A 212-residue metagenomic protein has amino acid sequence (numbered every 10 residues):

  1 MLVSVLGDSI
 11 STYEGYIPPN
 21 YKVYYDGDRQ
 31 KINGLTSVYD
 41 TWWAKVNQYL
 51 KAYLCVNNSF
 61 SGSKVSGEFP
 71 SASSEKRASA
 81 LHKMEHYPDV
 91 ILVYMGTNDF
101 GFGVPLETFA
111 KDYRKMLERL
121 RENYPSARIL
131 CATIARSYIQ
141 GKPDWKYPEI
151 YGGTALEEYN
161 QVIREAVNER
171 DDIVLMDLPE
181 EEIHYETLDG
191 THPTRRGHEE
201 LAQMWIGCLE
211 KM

Functional and structural regions predicted by a protein language model:
L2-S4, Y16-K111, T154-E157: Conserved SGNH/GDSL esterase-like catalytic core that processes O-acyl groups on lipids and polysaccharides
L6-S9, N58-S63, Y94-T97, A132-A135 (+1 more regions): Active-site-proximal beta-strand/loop segments in catalytic clefts of secreted hydrolases
I10-S11, G197: Short active-site segment of divalent metal-dependent hydrolases/proteases that encodes the spacing between
Y13-G15, D99-L106, I139-K146, H184-L188: Extracytoplasmic/secreted cell-surface and envelope-processing proteins
V38, L50-K51, L188-M212: Histidine-centered active-site loop/cap adjacent to the catalytic His in serine esterases/O-acetyl transfer systems
Y113-L117, N160: Generic structural signal for well-ordered alpha-helices, preferentially at hydrophobic/aromatic core positions
Y124-R128: A short helix->loop->beta-strand "cap" motif at the edges of active sites that frequently abuts
S137-D177, M204: Substrate-gating cap/lid alpha-helix
